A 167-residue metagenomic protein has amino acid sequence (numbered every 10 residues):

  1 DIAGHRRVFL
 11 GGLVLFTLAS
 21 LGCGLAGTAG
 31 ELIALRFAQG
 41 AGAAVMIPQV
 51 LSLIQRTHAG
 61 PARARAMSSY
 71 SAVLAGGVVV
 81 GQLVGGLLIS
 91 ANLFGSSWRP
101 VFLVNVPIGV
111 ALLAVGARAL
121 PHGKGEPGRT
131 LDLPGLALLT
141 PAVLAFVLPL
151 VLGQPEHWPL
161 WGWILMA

Functional and structural regions predicted by a protein language model:
D1-R118: Transmembrane-helix bundle of Major Facilitator Superfamily
A91, G95-A167: Hydrophobic transmembrane-helix bundles of small-molecule transporters
